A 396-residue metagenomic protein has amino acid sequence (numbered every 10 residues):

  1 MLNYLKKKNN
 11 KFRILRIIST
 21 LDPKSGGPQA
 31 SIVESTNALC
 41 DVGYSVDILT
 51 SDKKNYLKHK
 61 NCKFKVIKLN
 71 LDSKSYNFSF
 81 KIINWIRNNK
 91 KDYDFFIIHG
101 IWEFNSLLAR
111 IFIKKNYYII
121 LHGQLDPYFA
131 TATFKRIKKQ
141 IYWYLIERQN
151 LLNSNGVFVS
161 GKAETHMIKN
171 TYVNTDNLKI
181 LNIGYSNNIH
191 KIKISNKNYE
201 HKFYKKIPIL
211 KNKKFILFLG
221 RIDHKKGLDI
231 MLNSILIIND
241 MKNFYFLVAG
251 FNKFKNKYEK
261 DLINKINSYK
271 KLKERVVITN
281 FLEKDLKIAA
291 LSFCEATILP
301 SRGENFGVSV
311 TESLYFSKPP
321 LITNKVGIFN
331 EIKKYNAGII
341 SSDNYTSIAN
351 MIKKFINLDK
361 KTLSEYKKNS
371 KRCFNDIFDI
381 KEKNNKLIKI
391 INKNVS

Functional and structural regions predicted by a protein language model:
L2, K191-I209, L262: A short helix/loop element that forms part of the nucleotide-sugar donor recognition site in Leloir-type
L15, F158, L210-K226, L232-I235 (+1 more regions): Conserved donor-binding/catalytic core segment of Leloir-type glycosyltransferases
L49-N55, Y185-S186, L219, Y245-D261 (+1 more regions): Glycosyltransferase donor-sugar binding loop
L125, K139-V157: Membrane-proximal helix-turn-helix segments that form the acceptor-binding/catalytic region of lipid-linked
E259-L282: Nucleotide-activated donor-binding/catalytic signature segment of Leloir-type glycosyltransferases, i.e., the conserved
R302: Aromatic "clamp/platform" in nucleotide-sugar-dependent glycosyltransferases that forms part of the donor/acceptor
P319-T323: Short hydrophobic beta-strand element within catalytic cores of glycosyltransferases and related nucleotide-activated
G338-T346, K354-K360: Conserved acidic donor-binding segment of nucleotide-sugar-dependent glycosyltransferases
